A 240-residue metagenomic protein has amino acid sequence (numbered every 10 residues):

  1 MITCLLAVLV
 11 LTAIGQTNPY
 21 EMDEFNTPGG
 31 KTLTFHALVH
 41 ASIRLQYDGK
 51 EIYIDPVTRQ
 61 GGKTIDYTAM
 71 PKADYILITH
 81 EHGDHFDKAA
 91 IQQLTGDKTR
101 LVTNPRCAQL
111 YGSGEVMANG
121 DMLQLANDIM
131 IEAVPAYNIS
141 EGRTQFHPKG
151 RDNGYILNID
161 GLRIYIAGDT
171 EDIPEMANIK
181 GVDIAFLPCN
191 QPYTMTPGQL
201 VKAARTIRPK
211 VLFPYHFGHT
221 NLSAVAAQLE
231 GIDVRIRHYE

Functional and structural regions predicted by a protein language model:
I2-T12: Bacterial N-terminal signal peptides
T17-G30, L38, T103-L162, R235-E240: Metallo-beta-lactamase
Y20-G30, L38, S42-E81, K88-Q92 (+2 more regions): Pre-active-site segment of Zn-dependent metallo-hydrolases
I54-P56, A73-D84, L101-P105, Y165-G168 (+3 more regions): Active-site neighborhood of phospho(di)ester-bond hydrolases with catalytic His/Asp-centered motifs
R59-G62, H82-F86, A108-L110, D121-Q124 (+4 more regions): Active-site environment of divalent metal-dependent phosphoester hydrolases
T64-L123: Active-site HxH/HxHxD metal-binding segment of metal-dependent hydrolases
S113-L125, I129, V201, R205-E240: Binuclear metal-ion centers of metallo-dependent hydrolases, dominated by the metallo-beta-lactamase
N138-T206, G218: Active-site-proximal loop/helix segments of hydrolase catalytic cores
